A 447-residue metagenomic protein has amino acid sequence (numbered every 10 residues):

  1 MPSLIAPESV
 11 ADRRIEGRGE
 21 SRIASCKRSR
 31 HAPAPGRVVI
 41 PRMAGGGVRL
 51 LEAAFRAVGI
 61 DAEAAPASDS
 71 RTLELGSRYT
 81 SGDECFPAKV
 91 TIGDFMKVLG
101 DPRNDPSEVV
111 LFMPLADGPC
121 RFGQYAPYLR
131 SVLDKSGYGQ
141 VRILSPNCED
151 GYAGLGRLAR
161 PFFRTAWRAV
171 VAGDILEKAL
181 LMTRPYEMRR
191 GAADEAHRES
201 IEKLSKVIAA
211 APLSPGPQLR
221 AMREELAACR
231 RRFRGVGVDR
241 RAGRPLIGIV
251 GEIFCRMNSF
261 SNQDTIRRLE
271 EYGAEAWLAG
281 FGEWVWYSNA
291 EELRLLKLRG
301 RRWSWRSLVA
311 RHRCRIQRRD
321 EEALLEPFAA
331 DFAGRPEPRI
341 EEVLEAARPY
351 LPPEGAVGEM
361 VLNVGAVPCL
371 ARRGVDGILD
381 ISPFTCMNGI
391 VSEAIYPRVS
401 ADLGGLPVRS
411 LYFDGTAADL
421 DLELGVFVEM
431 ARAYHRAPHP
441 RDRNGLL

Functional and structural regions predicted by a protein language model:
M1-L447: An N-terminal assembly and electron-transfer interface module characteristic of large anaerobic redox and radical
